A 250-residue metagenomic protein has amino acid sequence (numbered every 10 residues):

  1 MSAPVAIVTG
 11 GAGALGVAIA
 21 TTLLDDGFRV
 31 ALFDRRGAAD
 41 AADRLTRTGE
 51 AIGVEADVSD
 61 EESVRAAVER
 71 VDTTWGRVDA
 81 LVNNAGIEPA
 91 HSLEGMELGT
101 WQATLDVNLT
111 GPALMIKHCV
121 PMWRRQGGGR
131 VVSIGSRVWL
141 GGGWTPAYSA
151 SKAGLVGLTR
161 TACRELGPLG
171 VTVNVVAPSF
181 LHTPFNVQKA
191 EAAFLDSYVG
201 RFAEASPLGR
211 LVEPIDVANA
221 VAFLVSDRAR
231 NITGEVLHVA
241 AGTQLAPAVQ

Functional and structural regions predicted by a protein language model:
A12-G13: Conserved glycine-rich cofactor-binding loop
D26-A41: Conserved glycine-rich Rossmann-like NAD(P)H-binding loop of the short-chain dehydrogenase/reductase
V82, G167, T172, I232-G234: Short, small/polar-rich loop/turn modules that mediate ligand/substrate recognition or access, typified
S92-L93, T100-L105, F202: Substrate-binding pocket helix/loop in short-chain dehydrogenase/reductase
P121, R164-P168, R230: Alpha-helical segment proximal to the catalytic Tyr-Lys
V132-G154, T159-P168, F180: Catalytic loop of short-chain dehydrogenase/reductase
T233-Q250: Short C-terminal tail/terminal secondary-structure segment of NAD(P)H-dependent dehydrogenase/reductase domains
